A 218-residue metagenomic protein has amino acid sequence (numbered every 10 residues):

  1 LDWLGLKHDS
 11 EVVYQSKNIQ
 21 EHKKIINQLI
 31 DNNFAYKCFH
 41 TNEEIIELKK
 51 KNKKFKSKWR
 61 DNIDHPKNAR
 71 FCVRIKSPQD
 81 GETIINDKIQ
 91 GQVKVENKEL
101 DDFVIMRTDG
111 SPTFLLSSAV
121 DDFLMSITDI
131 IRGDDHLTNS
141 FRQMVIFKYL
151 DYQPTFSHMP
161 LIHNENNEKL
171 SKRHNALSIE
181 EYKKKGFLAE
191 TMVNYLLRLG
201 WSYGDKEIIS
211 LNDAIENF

Functional and structural regions predicted by a protein language model:
L1, Q143, V193-L197: PAPS/PAP-binding and catalytic site of the sulfotransferase fold
L1-Q20, K24: Active-site-adjacent loops and short helices of periplasmic peptidoglycan-processing enzymes
D2, Y14-Q15, Q28-K172, S178 (+1 more regions): Active-site cores that bind ATP or allylic diphosphates and position pyrophosphate for catalysis
E21, E44, S210-D213: Exposed alpha-helical structural elements
H22, N139, L188: Hydrophobic (often cysteine-bearing) scaffold residues that line and stabilize catalytic clefts of nucleotide/cofactor
K23, F34, R198-L199: Residue patterns forming the tRNA-binding/recognition surfaces of aminoacyl-tRNA synthetases and related DALR
I25, L48, K58, N62 (+2 more regions): Residues that form generic nucleotide/phosphate-binding pockets
H174, S178-F218: A conserved active-site cap/scaffold subdomain adjacent to cofactor or substrate pockets
